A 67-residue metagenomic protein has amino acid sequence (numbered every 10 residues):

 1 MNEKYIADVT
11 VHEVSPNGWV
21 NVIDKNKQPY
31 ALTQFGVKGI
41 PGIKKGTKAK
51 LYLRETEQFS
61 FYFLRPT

Functional and structural regions predicted by a protein language model:
N2-P16: Structural detector for short beta-strands of small beta-barrel domains
S15, D24, T56: Acidic surface patches and DE-rich sequence motifs
W19-N26, T33, F63: Short, acidic/hydrophobic/Gly-rich beta-strand patch recurrent on exposed beta strands that often constitutes part
Q28-I43: Beta-strand/loop nucleic-acid-binding surfaces
R54-T67: OB-fold/S1-family single-stranded nucleic acid-binding modules
